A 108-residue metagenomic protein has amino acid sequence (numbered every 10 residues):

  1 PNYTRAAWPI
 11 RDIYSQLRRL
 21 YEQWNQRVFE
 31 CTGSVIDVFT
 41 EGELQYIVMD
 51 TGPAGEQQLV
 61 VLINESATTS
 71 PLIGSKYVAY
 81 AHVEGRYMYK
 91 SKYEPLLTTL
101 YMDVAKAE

Functional and structural regions predicted by a protein language model:
P1-E108: OB-fold and OB-like single-stranded nucleic-acid-recognition modules and their adjacent interaction interfaces
